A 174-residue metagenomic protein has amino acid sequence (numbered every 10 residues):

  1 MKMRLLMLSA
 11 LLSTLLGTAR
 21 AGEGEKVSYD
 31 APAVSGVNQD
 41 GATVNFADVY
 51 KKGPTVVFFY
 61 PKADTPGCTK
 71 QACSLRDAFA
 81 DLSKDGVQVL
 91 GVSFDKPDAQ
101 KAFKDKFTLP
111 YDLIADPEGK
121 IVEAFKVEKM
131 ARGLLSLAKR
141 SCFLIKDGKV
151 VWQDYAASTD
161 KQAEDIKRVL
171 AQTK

Functional and structural regions predicted by a protein language model:
M1-M7: Bacterial N-terminal signal peptides that target proteins for export
M7-L15: Bacterial N-terminal signal peptides
R20-A47: N-terminal "domain-start" segment that seeds a small globular fold
F46-T69: Short active-site neighborhood of thiol/selenol oxidoreductases, capturing the structured segment around
T69-T108: Structural microenvironment flanking redox-active thiols in thiol-disulfide oxidoreductases
L90, K104-K139: Short, internal strand/loop/helix patches that form the active-site neighborhood or redox-interaction surface
L137-K174: Thiol-/selenol-based redox modules, centered on thioredoxin-like and closely related oxidoreductase domains
